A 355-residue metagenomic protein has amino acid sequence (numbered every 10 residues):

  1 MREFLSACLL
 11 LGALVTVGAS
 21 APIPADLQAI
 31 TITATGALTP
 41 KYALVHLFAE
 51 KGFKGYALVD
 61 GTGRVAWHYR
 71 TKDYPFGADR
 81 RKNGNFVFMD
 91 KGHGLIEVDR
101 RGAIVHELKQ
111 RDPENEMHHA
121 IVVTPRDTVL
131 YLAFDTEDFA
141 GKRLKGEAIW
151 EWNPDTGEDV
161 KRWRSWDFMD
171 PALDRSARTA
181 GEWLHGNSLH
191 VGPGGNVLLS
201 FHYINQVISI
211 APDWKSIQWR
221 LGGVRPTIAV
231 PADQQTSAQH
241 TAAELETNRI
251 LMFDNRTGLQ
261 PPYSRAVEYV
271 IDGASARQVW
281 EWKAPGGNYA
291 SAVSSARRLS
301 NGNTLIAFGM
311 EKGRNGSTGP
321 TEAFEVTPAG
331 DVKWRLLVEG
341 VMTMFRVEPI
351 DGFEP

Functional and structural regions predicted by a protein language model:
M1-F4: Positively charged n-region of N-terminal signal peptides that target proteins for export
S6-T16: Bacterial N-terminal signal peptides
A21-P355: Histidine-/acidic-rich catalytic cores in large beta-rich domains
